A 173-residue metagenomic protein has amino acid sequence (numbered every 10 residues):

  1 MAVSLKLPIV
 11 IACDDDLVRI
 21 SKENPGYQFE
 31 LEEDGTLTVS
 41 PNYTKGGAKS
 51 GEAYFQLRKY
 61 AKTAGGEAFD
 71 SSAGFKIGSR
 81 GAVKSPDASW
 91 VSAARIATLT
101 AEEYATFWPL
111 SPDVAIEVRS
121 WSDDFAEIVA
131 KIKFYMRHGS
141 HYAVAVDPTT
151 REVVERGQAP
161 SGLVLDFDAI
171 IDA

Functional and structural regions predicted by a protein language model:
M1-A173: Gly/Pro/Ser/Thr-rich low-complexity, intrinsically disordered segments predominantly at protein N-termini
